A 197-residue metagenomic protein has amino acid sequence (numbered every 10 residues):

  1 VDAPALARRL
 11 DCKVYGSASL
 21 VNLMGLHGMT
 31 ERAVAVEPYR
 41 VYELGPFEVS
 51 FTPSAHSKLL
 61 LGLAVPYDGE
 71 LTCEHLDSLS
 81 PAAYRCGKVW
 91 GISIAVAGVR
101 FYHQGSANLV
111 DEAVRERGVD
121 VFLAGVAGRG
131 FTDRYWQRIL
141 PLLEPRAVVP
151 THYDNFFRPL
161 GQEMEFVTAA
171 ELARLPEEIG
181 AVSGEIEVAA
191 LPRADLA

Functional and structural regions predicted by a protein language model:
V1-A3, M24-L26, L61, E112-V114 (+2 more regions): Short glycine-/acidic-enriched loop or helix-start segments at secondary-structure transitions that form or flank
V1-V65: Active-site HxH/HxHxD metal-binding segment of metal-dependent hydrolases
D11-V14, V21, G25-V41, E116 (+3 more regions): Binuclear metal-ion centers of metallo-dependent hydrolases, dominated by the metallo-beta-lactamase
G16, Y39-V41, S57-L60, C73-S78 (+3 more regions): Glycine-rich loops and low-complexity Gly/Arg-rich segments that provide flexible linkers or classic glycine-based
S17-S19, S106, V126, R193: Cofactor-binding loop segments of dinucleotide-utilizing enzymes, especially the Rossmann-like FAD- and NAD(P)+-binding
V36-R117, R193-A197: Core dinuclear metal-dependent hydrolase active-site scaffold
A82-R138, L142, R146, P150-P159: Metallo-beta-lactamase
